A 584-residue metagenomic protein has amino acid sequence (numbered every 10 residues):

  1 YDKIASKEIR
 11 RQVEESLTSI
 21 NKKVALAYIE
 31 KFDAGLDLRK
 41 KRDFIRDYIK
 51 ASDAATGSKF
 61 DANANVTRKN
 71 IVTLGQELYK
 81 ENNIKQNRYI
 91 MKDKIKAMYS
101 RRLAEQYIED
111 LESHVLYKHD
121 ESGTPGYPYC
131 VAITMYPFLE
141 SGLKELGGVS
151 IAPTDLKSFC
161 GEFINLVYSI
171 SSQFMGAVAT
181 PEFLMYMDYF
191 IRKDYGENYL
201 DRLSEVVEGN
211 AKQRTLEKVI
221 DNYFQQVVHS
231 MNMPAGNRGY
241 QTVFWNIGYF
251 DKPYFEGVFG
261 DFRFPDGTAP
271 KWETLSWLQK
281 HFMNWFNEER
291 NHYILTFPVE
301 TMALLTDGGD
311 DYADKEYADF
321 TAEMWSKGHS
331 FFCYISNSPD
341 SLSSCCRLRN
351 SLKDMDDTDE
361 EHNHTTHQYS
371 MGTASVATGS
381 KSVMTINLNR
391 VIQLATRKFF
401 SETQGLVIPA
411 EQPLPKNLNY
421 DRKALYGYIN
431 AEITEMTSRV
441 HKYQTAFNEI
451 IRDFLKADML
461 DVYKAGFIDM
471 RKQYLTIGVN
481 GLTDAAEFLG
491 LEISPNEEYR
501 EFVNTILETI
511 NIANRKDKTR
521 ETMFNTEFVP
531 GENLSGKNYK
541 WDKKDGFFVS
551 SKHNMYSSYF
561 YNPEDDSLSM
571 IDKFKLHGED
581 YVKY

Functional and structural regions predicted by a protein language model:
Y1-S52, T56, D469: Charged, amphipathic alpha-helical regulatory modules used for macromolecular assembly or allosteric control
D2, F488-E492: General structural signal for alpha-helix termini and helix-helix connectors
K7, R11, P181, T434 (+1 more regions): Non-catalytic, well-ordered alpha-helical scaffold segments
V13, I247, L482: Short, conserved catalytic/metal-binding motifs centered on acidic residues
N21, Q444, T483-A486, N514: A structural signal for well-ordered alpha-helices, especially hydrophobic packing surfaces of coiled-coils
L38, I45-R471, E492, N496-Y584: Conserved catalytic cores of very large enzyme subunits
M185, L475-F488, E508: Contiguous, well-ordered alpha-helical segments that form the cores/surfaces of helical PPI scaffolds
